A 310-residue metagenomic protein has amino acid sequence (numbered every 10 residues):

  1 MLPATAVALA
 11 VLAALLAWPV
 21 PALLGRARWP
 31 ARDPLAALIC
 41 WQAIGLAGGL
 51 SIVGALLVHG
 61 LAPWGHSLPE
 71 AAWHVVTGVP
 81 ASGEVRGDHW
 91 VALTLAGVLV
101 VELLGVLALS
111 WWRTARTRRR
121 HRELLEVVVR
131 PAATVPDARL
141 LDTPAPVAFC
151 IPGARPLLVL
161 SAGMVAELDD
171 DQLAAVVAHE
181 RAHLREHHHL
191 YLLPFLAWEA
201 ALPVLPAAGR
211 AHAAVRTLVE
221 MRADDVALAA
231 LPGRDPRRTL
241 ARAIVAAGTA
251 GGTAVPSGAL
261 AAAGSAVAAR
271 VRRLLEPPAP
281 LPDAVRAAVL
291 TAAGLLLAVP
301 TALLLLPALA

Functional and structural regions predicted by a protein language model:
M1, T5, L35-L38, Q42 (+2 more regions): Membrane-water interface of alpha-helical transmembrane segments
M1-L46: Membrane-anchoring/interfacial helices and their immediately flanking loops in integral membrane proteins
L2-A4, V299-A310: Juxtamembrane boundary at the C-terminal end of a transmembrane helix
L12-L16, I44-V53, L57, T94-V101 (+3 more regions): Lipid-exposed faces of alpha-helical membrane segments in multi-pass integral membrane proteins
A17-L23, P63-V79: Peri-membrane helix termini and adjoining interfacial loops of integral membrane proteins
V20, L24-A37, A92-L99, L103-L192 (+1 more regions): Polar-ligand-bearing catalytic/cofactor-coordination segments of membrane-embedded or membrane-tethered inner-membrane
L50-H66, T77-R122: Transmembrane alpha-helices and immediately adjacent membrane-cytoplasm interface residues in multi-pass integral
D283-L305: Bilayer-spanning, highly hydrophobic alpha-helical transmembrane segments
